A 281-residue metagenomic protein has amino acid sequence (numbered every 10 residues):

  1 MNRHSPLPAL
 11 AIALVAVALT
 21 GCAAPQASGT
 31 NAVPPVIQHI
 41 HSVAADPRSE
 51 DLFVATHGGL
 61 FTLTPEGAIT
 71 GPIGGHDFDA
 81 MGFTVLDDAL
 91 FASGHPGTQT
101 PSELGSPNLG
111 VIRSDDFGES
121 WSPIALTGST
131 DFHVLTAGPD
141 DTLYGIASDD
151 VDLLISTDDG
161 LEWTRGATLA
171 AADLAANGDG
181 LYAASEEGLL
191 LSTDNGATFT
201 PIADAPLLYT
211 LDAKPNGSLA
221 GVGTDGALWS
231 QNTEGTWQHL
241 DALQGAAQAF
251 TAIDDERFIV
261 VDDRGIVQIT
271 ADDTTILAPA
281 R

Functional and structural regions predicted by a protein language model:
A18-G21: C-terminal motif of bacterial Sec signal peptides marking the signal peptidase cleavage site
A23-P25: Bacterial signal peptide processing site
A32-F61, F78-G82: Beta-strand-rich domains and repeat architectures in extracellular enzymes and scaffolds, especially beta-propellers
A45-S49, V85-D88, A137-D140, A176-G178 (+2 more regions): Residue-level detector of Asp-centered blade-edge/turn motifs that repeat once per structural unit in beta-propeller
L52, L90, L143, L181 (+2 more regions): Hydrophobic beta-strand positions that form the internal "hydrophobic ladder" of WD40/Gbeta-like beta-propeller blades
G58-I73, D77, N108-A125, L154-R165 (+3 more regions): Asp-box/BNR beta-propeller loop motif
G75-A80, T127-F132, T168-D173, D204-T210 (+2 more regions): Short coil/turn segments at the loop-to-beta-strand junctions that recur within blades of beta-propeller repeat folds
T100-N108, I146-D150, A183-A184: Short, solvent-exposed loop/turn segments at conserved positions within beta-propeller repeat blades
